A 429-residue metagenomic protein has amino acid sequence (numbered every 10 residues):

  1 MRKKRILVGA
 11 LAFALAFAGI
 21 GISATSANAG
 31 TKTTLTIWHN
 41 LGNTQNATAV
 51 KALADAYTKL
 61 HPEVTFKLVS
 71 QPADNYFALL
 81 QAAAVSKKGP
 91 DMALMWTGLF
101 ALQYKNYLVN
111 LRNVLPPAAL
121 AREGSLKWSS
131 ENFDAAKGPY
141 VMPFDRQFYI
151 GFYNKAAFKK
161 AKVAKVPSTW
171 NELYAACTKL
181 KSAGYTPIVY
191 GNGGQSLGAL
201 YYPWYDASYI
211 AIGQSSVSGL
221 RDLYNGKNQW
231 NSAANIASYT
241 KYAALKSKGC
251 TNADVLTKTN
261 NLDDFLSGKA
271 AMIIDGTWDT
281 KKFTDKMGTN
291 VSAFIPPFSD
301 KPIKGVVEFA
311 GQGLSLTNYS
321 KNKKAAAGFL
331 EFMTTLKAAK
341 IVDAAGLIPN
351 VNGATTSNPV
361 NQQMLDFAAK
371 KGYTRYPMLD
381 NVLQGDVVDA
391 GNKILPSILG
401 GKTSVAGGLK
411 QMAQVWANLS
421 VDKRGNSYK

Functional and structural regions predicted by a protein language model:
T31-G42, V64-V69, M92, Y140 (+1 more regions): Short, well-ordered beta-strand elements
L35-K51, Q71-A73, Q147, D380-V382: Extracytoplasmic "Venus flytrap"
A52, A56-S125, A156-S168, D264 (+5 more regions): Extracytoplasmic "Venus flytrap"/periplasmic binding protein-like
T97-I150, Y174, Y202, S292-F294 (+2 more regions): Hinge/lid segment of periplasmic solute-binding proteins
G98-A101, N106, G124, G276-T289 (+2 more regions): C-terminal lobe and pocket-closing loops of periplasmic/extracytoplasmic Venus-flytrap solute-binding proteins
R112-S125, N192-G194, I210-A237, D285-K286 (+2 more regions): Short, solvent-exposed loop/beta-turn-alpha elements that line the ligand-binding surface or hinge of extracytoplasmic
A136-F144, Y149, Y174-G226: Extracytoplasmic/periplasmic solute-binding protein
C177-K179, R221-D254: Glycine-centered hinge/linker elements that transmit conformational signals in sensory and ligand-binding systems
